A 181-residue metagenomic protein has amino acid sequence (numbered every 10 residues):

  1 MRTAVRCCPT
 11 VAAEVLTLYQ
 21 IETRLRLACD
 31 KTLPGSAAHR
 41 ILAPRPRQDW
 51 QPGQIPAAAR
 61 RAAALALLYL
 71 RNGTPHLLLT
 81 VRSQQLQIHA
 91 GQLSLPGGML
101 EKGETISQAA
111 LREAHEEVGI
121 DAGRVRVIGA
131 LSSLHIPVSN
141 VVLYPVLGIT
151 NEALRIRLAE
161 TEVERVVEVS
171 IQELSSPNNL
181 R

Functional and structural regions predicted by a protein language model:
M1-S94, M99-E116, I120-R157: N-terminal leader/linker segments that precede catalytic domains of diphosphate-processing enzymes
L158-R181: NUDIX/MutT-family hydrolases
